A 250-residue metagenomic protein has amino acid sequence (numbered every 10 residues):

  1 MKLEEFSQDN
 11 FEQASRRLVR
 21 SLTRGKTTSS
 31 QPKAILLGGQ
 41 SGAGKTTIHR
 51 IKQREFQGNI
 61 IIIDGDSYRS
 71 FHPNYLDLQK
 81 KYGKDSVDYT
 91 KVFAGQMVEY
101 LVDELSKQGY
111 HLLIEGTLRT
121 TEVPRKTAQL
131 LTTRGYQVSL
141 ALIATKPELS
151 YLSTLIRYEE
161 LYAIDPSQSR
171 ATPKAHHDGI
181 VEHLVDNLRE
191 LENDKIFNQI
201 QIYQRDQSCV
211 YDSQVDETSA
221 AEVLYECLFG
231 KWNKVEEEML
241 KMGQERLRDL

Functional and structural regions predicted by a protein language model:
M1-K26: N-terminal pre-Walker A segment at the start of P-loop NTPase domains
R24-P32, E104-S106: Phosphate-binding P-loop
Q40-S41: The conserved Walker
K45: Conserved lysine of the Walker
I48: Hydrophobic positions on the alpha1 helix immediately C-terminal to the Walker A/P-loop
I60-Q129: Conserved nucleotide-sensing/catalytic segment adjacent to the nucleotide-binding pocket in NTP-handling enzymes
T132-L155: Conserved phosphate-donor/acceptor-positioning beta-strand/loop module used by diverse small-molecule
L152-L250: Conserved GTP-binding G-domain of TRAFAC-class P-loop NTPases and closely related GTPase folds
